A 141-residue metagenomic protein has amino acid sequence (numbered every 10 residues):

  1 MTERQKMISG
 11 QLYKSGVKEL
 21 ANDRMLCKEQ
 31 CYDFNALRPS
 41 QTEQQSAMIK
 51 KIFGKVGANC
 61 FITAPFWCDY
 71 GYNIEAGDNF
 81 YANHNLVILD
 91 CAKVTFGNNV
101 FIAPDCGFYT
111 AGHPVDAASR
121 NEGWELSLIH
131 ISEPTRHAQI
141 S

Functional and structural regions predicted by a protein language model:
M1-N59: Terminal amphipathic alpha-helical/low-complexity segments used for targeting or macromolecular assembly
G10, K18, G71, C91 (+1 more regions): Residues at secondary-structure transition points
S15-G16, A118, I140: Short, hydrophobic secondary-structure boundary micro-motifs
S40-Q44, F61-W67, N83-V87, N121-W124: Short gly/ser/thr-rich secondary-structure transition/capping motifs
A58, A64, Y70-Y72, G77-N79 (+6 more regions): Short, well-ordered coil/turn residues that connect adjacent beta-strands
G112-P114, S119-N121: Conserved catalytic-core motifs of eukaryotic protein kinase domains, centered on the activation segment
R120-L128, S132: Glycine-rich NAD(P)-binding loop of Rossmann-like domains
I129-S141: Single conserved hydrophobic/aromatic residue that forms the stacking wall/gate of nucleotide- or nucleobase-binding
